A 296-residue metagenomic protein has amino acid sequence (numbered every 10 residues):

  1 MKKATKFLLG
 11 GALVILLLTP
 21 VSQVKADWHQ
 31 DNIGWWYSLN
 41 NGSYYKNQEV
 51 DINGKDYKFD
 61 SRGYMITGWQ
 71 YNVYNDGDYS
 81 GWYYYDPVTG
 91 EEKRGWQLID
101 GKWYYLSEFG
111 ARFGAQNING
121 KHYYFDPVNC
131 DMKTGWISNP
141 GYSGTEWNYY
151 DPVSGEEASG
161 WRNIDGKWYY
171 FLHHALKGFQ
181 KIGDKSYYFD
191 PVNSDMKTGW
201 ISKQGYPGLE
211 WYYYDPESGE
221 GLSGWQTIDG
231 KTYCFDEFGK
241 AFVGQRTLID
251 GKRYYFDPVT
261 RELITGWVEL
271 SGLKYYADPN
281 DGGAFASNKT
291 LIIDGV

Functional and structural regions predicted by a protein language model:
K2-V296: Extracellular adhesion/carbohydrate-binding repeat motifs centered on closely spaced tryptophans
